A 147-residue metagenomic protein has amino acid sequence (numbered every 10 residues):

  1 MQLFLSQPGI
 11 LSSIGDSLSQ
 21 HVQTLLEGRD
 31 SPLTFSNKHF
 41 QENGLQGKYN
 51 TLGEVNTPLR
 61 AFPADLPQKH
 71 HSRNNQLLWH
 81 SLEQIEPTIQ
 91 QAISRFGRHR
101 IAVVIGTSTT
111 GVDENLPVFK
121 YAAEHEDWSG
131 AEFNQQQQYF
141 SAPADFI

Functional and structural regions predicted by a protein language model:
M1-I147: Conserved "HGTGT" condensation-loop signature of ketosynthase/thiolase-family condensing enzymes that catalyze
